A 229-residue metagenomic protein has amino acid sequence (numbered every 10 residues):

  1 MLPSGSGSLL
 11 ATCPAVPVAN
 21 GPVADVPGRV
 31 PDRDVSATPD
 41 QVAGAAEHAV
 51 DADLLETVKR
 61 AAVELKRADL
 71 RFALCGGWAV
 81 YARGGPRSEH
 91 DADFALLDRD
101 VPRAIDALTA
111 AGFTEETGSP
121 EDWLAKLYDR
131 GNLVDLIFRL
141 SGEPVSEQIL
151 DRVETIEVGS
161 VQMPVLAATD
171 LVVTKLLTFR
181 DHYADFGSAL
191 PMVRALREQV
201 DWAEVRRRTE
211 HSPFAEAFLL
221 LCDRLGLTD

Functional and structural regions predicted by a protein language model:
L2, L9-L10: Leucine-biased recognition of intrinsically disordered, low-complexity hydrophobic segments
L2-S4, N20-G21, V26-D229: Compositionally biased terminal segments of proteins
P14-P17: Compositionally biased, intrinsically disordered low-complexity segments enriched in Pro/Arg/Gln/His
